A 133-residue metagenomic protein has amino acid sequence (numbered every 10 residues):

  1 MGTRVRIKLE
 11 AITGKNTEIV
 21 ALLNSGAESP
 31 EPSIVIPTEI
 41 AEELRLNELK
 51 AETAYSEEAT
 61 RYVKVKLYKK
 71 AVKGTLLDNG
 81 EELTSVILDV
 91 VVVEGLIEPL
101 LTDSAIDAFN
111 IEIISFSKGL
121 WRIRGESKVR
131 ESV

Functional and structural regions predicted by a protein language model:
M1-V133: Pepsin/retropepsin-fold aspartyl endopeptidases
